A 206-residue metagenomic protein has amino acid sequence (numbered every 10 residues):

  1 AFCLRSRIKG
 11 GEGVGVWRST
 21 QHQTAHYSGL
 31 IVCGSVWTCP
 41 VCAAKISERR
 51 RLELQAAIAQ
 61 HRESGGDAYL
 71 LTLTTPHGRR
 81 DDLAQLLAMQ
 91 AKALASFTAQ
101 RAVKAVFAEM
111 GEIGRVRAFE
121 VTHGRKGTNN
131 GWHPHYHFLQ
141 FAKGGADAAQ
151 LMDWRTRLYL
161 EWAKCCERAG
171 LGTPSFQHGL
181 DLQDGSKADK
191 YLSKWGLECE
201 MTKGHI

Functional and structural regions predicted by a protein language model:
A1-S28: N-terminal alpha-helical interaction blocks
S35-Y136, Q140-I206: Catalytic residues for metal-mediated phosphoryl-transfer on nucleic acids/nucleotides
